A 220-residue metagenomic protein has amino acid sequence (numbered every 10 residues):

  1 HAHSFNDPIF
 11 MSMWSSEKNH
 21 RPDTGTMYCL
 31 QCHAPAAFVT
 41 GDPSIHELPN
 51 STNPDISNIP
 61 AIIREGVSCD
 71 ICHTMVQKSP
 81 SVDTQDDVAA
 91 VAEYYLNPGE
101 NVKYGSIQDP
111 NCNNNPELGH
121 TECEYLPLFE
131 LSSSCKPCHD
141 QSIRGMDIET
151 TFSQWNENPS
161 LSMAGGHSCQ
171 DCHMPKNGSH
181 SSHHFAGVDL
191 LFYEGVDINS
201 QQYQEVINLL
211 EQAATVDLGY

Functional and structural regions predicted by a protein language model:
H1-E65, D70-M163: Sequence context of c-type cytochrome heme-c attachment sites
G166-Y220: Catalytic cores of secreted or luminal carbohydrate-active enzymes
